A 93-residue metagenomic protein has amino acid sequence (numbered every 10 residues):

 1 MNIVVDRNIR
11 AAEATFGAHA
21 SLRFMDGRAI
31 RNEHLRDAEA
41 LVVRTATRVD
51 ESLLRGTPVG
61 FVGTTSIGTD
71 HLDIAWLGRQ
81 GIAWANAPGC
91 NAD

Functional and structural regions predicted by a protein language model:
M1-A38: N-terminal glycine-/charge-rich "phosphate-binding" loop or analogous flexible N-terminal tail
E39-D93: Phosphate/diphosphate ligand-binding glycine-rich loop within oxidoreductases
